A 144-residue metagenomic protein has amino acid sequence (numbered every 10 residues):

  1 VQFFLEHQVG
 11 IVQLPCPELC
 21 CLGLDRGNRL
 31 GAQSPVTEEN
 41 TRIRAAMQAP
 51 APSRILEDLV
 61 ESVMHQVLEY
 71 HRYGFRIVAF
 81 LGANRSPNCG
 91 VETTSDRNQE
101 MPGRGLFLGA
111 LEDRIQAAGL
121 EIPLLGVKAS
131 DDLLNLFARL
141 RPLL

Functional and structural regions predicted by a protein language model:
V1-A45: Short, surface-exposed acidic-centric catalytic microdomains
V1-F3, Q13-P15, E92-S95, E121-L124: Residues lining hydrophobic/aromatic ligand-binding pockets adjacent to catalytic sites
H7, E38-S62, L68-R72, Q99-L144: Divalent-metal-activated hydrolytic enzyme cores
I11-P15, A79-A83, P123-V127: A structural signal for short, well-ordered beta-strand segments and their strand-loop junctions that often border
C21-G23, N88-E92, L133-N135: Short catalytic/ligand-binding loop motif for oxyanion handling, primarily in non-cytosolic enzymes, centered on
N28-R29, V36, E92, L136-L140: Short alpha-helical interface elements
R76-E100: Internal, conserved structured core segments that host functional sites
